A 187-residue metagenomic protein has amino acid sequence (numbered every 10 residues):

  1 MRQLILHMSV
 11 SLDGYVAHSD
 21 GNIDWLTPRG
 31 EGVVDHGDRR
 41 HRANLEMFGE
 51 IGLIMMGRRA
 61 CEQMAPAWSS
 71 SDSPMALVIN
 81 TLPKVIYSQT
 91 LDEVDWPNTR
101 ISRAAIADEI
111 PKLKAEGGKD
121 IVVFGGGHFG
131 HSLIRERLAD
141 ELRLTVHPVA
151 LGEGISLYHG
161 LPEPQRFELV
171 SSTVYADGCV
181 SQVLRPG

Functional and structural regions predicted by a protein language model:
M1-G187: Enzymes that bind and transform nitrogen-containing heteroaromatic metabolites
